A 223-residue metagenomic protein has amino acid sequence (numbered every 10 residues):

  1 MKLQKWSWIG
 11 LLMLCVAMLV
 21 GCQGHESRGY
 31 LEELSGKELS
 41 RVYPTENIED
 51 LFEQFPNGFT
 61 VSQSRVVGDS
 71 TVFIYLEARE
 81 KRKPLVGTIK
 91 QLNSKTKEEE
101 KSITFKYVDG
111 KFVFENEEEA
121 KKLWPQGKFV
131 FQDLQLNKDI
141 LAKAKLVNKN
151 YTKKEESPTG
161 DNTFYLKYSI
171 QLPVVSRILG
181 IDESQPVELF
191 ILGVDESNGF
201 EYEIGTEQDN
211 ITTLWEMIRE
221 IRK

Functional and structural regions predicted by a protein language model:
M1-C22: Sec-dependent bacterial lipoprotein signal peptides
A17-S64: N-terminal leader/targeting segments and the immediate start of mature chains
D50, F73-K81, F105, E188-D195 (+1 more regions): Extended lipid/amphipathic-ligand handling interfaces
L51-N93: N-terminal Sec/ER secretory leader and immediately downstream segment of secreted/extracellular precursors
G68-I74, E98-K101, E183-E188: Short, surface-exposed coil-to-beta transition loops
Y75-F131: An acidic-aromatic
Y107-D161: Flexible, processing/modification-adjacent segments and terminal tails in exported/periplasmic/extracellular proteins
F164-K223: Gly/Pro-enriched, hydrophobic low-complexity segments that function as extracytoplasmic propeptides/linkers
